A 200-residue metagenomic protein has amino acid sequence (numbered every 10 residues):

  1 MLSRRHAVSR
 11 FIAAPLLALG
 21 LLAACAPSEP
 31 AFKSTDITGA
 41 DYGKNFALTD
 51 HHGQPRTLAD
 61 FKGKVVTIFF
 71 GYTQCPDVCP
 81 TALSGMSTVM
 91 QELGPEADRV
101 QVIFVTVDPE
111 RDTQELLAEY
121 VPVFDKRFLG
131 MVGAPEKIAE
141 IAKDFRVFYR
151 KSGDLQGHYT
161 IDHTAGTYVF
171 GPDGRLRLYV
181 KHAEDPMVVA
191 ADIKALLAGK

Functional and structural regions predicted by a protein language model:
R4-A13, L17: N-terminal export leaders
L21-A24: C-terminal motif of bacterial Sec signal peptides marking the signal peptidase cleavage site
A26-E29: Bacterial signal peptide processing site
G43-K44, V66, T164-G166: Short loop/turn microsegments at loop-to-beta-strand junctions
F46-V66, M90: A short beta-strand-turn-helix
L58-A82, M86: Short active-site neighborhood of thiol/selenol oxidoreductases, capturing the structured segment around
T81-I141: Structural microenvironment flanking redox-active thiols in thiol-disulfide oxidoreductases
K137-D192: Thiol/disulfide oxidoreductase modules built on the thioredoxin-like
